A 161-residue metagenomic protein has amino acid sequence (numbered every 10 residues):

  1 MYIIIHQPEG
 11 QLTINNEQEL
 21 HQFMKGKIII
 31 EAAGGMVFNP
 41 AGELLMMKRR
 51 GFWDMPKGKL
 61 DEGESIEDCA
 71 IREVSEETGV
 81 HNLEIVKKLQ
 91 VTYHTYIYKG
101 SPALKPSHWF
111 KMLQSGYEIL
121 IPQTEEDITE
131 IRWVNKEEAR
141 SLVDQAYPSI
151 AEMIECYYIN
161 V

Functional and structural regions predicted by a protein language model:
M1-G34: Acidic, metal-coordinating catalytic segment for phosphate/diphosphate chemistry, firing primarily on the Nudix
I5, G35, F110-Q114: Short beta-strand element of the conserved SAM-dependent methyltransferase core
H6-P8, N39, Y98: Acidic surface patches and DE-rich sequence motifs
M24-D54: Short, contiguous, helix-prone interaction/anchoring segments in small proteins
L60-P148: Unchanged
L142-V161: Charged phosphate-binding loop/patch that engages nucleotide di/tri-phosphates or the phosphate backbone of nucleic
